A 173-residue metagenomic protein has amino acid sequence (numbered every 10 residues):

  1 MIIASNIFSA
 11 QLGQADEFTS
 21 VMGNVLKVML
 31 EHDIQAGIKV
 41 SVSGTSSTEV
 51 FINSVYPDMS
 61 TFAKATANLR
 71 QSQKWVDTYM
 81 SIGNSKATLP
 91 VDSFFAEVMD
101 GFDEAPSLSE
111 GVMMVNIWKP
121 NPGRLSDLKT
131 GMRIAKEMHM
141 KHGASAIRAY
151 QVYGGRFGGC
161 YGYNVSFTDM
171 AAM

Functional and structural regions predicted by a protein language model:
M1-M173: Short S/T/G/P-rich N-terminal loop/turn motif that feeds into the first structured element of a domain
